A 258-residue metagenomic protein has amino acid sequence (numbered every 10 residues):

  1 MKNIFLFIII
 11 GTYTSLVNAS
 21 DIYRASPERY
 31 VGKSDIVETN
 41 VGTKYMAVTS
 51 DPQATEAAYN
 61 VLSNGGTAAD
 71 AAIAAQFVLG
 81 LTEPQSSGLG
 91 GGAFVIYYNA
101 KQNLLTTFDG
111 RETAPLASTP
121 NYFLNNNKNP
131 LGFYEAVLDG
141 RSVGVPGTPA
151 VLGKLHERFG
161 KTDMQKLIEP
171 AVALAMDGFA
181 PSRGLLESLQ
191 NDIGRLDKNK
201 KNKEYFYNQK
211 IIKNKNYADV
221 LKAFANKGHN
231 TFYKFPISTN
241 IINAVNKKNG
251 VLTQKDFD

Functional and structural regions predicted by a protein language model:
M1-I4: Positively charged n-region of N-terminal signal peptides that target proteins for export
L6-F7, V17: Cleavable N-terminal signal peptides
I9-I10, F77: Extended rod-forming repeat segments used as scaffolds/tethers
T12-T14: N-terminal signal peptide c-region/cleavage motif recognized by signal peptidases
S20-E56, N60, A68-K227, F232-K234 (+1 more regions): Noncatalytic scaffold domains of N-terminal-nucleophile
